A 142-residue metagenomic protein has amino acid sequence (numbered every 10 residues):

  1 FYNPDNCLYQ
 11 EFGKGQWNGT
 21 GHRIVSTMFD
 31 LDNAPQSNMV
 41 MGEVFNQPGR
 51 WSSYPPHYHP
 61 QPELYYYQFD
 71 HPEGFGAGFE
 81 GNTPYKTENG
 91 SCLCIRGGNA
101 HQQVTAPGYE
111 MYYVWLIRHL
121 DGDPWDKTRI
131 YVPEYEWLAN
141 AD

Functional and structural regions predicted by a protein language model:
F1-V25, V114-D142: Double-stranded beta-helix
Y2-P4, F79-G81, K86-G90, T128-R129: Short amphipathic beta-strand/extended segments with alternating polar/hydrophobic composition
G19-L64: A short glycine-rich, His/Asp/Glu-containing loop-to-beta-strand
V44-Q47, H59-T87, C94, L116-I117: Short, conserved beta-strand element in jelly-roll/cupin
P55-Y58, F79-G81, A106-L116, D126-I130: Composition- and surface-driven signal marking solvent-exposed, interaction-prone regions in large proteins
H71-G74, N99-Q102, H119-D123: Short Gly/Pro-enriched loop/turn and capping motifs at secondary-structure junctions
K86-G108, V114-R118: Conserved metal-binding segment of the jelly-roll/cupin
